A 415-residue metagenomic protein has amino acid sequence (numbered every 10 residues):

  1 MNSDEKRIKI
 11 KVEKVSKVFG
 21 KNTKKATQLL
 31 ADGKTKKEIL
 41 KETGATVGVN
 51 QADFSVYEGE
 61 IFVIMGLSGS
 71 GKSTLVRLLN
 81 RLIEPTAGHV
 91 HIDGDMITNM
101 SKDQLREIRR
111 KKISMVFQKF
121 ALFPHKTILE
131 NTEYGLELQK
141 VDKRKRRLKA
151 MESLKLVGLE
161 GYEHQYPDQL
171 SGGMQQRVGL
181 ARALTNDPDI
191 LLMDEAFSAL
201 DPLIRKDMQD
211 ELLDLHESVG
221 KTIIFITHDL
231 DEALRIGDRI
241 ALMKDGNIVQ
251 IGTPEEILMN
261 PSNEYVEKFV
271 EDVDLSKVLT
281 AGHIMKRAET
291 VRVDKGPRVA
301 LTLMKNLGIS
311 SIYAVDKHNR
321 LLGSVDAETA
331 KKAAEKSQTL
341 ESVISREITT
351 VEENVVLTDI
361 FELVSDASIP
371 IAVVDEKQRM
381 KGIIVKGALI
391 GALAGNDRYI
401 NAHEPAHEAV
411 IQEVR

Functional and structural regions predicted by a protein language model:
V15, L29-E38, D93-M96, E137 (+1 more regions): Conserved ABC ATPase "signature" region
L75, L180, L191: Hydrophobic anchor residue at the start of the ABC signature
N80: Helix-to-loop junction immediately C-terminal to a conserved catalytic motif
R110, Q165-D168, R182, N186: Conserved signature/switch motifs of ABC ATPase nucleotide-binding domains
K126-E133: Short coil-to-helix segment of the ABC ATPase nucleotide-binding domain corresponding to the Q-loop/switch region
I251-G252, N260, S324, I383: ABC ATPase "signature
T290-S310, A314-H318, K331-A334, T349-K377 (+2 more regions): The conserved cystathionine-beta-synthase
